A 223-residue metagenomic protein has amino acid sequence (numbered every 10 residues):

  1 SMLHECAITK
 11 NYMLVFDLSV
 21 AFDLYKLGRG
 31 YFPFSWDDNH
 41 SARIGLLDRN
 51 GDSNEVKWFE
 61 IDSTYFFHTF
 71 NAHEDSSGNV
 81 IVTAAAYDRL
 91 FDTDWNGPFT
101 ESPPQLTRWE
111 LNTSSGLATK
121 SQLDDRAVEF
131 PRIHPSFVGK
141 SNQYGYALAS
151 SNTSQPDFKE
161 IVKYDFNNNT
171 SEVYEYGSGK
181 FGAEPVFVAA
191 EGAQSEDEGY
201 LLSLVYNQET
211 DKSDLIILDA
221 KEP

Functional and structural regions predicted by a protein language model:
S1-P223: Beta-propeller domains
